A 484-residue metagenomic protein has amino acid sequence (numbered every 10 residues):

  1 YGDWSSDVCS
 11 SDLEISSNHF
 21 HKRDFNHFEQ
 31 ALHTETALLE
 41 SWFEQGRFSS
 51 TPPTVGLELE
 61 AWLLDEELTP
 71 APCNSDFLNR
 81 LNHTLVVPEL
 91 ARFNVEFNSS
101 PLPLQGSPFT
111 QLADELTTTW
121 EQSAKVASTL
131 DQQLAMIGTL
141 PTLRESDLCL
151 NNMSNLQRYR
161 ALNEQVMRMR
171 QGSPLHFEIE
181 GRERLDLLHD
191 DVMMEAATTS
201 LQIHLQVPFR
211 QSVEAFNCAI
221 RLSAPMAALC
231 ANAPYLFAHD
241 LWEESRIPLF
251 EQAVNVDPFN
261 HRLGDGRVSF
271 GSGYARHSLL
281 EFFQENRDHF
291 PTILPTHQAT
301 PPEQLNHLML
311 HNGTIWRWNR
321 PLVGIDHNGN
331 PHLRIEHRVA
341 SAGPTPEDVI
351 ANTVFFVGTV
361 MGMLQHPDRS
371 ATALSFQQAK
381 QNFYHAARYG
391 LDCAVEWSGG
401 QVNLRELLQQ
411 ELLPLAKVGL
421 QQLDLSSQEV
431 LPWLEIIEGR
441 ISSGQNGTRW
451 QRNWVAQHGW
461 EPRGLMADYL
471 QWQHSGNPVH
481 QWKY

Functional and structural regions predicted by a protein language model:
Y1-C9: Single conserved hydrophobic/aromatic residue that forms the stacking wall/gate of nucleotide- or nucleobase-binding
S11-T51, D288-L322: Short, Gly/Pro- and small/polar-rich lid/capping loops
D65-L68, P101-L112, Q202-V213, A340-P346: A generic structural motif
L78-P174: Active-site acidic/histidine clusters and adjacent loop/turn architecture that either coordinate catalytic ions
N79-P88, D131, R221-A231, V360: A common structural junction motif
T139-R334, R338-S341, S370-A371: Loop-rich catalytic cores of soluble enzymes, especially ATP-dependent carboxylate-amine ligases and other
R334, V339-S426: Substrate-recognition/cap regions that form aromatic- and gly/pro-loop-enriched pockets for small-molecule ligands
L420-Y484: C-terminal amphipathic alpha-helical interaction region
